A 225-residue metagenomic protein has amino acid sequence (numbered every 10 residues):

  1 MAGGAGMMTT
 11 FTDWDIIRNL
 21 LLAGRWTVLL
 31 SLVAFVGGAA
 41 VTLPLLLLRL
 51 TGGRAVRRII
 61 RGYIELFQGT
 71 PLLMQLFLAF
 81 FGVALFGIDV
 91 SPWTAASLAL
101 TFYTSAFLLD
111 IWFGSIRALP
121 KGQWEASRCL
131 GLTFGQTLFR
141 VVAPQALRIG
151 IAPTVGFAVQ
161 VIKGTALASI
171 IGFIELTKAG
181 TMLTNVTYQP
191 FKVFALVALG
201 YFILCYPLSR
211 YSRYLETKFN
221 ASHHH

Functional and structural regions predicted by a protein language model:
M1-H225: Transmembrane alpha-helices and adjacent helix-loop boundaries
